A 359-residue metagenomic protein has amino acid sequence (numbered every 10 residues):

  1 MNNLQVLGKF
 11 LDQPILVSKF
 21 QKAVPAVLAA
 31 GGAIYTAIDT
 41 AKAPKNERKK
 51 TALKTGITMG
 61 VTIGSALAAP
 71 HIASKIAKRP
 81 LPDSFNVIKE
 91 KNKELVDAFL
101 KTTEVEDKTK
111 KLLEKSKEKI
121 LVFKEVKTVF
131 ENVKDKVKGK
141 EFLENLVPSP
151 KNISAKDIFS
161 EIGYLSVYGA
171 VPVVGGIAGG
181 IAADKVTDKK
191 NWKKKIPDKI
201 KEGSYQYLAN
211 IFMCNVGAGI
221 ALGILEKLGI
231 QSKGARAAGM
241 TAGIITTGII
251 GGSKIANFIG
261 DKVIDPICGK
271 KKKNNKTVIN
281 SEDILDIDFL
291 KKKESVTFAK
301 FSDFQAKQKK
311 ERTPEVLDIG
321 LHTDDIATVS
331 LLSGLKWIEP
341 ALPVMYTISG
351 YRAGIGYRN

Functional and structural regions predicted by a protein language model:
M1-N359: Glycine-rich, hydrophobic membrane-spanning regions of integral membrane proteins that mediate transport
